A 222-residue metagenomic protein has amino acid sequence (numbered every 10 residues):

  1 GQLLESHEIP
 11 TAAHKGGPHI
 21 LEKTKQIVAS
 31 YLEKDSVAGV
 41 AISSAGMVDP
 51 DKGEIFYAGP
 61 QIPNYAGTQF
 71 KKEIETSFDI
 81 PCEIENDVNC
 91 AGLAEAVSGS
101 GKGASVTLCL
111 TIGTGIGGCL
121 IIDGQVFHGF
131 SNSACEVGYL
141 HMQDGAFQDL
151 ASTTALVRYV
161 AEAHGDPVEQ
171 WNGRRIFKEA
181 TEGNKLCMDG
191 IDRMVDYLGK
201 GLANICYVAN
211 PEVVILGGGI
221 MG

Functional and structural regions predicted by a protein language model:
Q2-H7, K15-H19, E75-S77, E83-E85 (+3 more regions): Glycine/GP-enriched mid-protein hinge/lid loop-to-helix segment characteristic of carbohydrate kinases
P10, F56, H141-Q143, G217: Residue-level detector of conserved, well-ordered beta-strand and adjacent loop positions that form binding/recognition
P10-K15, Q61-I62, A146-F147, I220-G222: Short histidine/acidic/glycine/proline-rich micro-motifs that form metal- and phosphate-coordinating active-site loops
A12-A13, G17-K25, A29, S36-V40 (+1 more regions): Glycine-rich phosphate-binding loop and adjoining helix at the ATP-binding site of ATP-dependent phosphoryl-transfer
D35, A209: Active-site charged/polar residues at nucleotide-handling catalytic sites that mediate phosphoryl, nucleotidyl
S44, I112, G218-G219: Short secondary-structure boundary segments
V48, I205, P211-G222: Glycine-rich phosphate-binding loops at beta-strand->alpha-helix junctions
